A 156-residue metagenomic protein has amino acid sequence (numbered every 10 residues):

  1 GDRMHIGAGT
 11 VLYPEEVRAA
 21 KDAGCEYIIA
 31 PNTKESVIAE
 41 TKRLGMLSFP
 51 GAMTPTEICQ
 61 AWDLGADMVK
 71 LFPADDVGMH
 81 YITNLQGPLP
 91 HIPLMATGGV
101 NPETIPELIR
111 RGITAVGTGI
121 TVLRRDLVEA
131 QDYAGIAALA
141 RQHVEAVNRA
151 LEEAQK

Functional and structural regions predicted by a protein language model:
G1, R18-K21, I38-R43, W62 (+2 more regions): Surface-exposed amphipathic alpha-helices with a cationic face
G1-T54: Glycine/small-residue-rich loop that forms an oxyanion/phosphate-binding "nest" at active or ligand-binding sites
I6-G9, I28-I29, S48-G51, V69-L71 (+2 more regions): Hydrophobic faces of well-ordered beta-strands that scaffold small-molecule active sites in alpha/beta enzyme cores
G9-Y13, T33, M53, F72-A74 (+2 more regions): Active-site beta-loop-alpha junctions enriched in small/polar residues
Y13-A23, T56-L64, Y81, V100-V116: Catalytic cores of alpha/beta
E16, T33, V37, E57 (+7 more regions): General structural feature for long, well-ordered alpha-helical segments within catalytic domains of soluble enzymes
P31-V37, L71-M79, I113-D132: Glycine-rich phosphate-binding active-site loops on the catalytic face of alpha/beta enzymes
T41-M46, I109, D126-Q155: C-terminal helical cap(s) of enzyme catalytic domains, especially alpha/beta-barrels
